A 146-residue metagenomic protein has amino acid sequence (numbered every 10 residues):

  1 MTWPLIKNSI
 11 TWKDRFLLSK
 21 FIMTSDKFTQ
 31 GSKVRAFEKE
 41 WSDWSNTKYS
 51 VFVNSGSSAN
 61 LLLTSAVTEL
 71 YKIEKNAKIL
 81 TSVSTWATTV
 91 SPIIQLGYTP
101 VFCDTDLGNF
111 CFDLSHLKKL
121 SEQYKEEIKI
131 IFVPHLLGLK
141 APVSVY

Functional and structural regions predicted by a protein language model:
M1-E74: Conserved PLP-binding active-site segment in aminotransferase class I/II-type PLP enzymes
K7, S25-T29, F102-D104, N109 (+1 more regions): Pocket-edge positions in alpha/beta enzyme catalytic cores
L18-S19, W41, A59, I79 (+3 more regions): Generic structural signal for small/hydrophobic residues in well-ordered secondary structure, especially within
F52-S55, T81, I130-V133: A short beta-strand submotif of the Rossmann-like class I SAM-dependent methyltransferase core that lines
V53, S57, A87, C111 (+1 more regions): Glycine-rich phosphate-binding loop at the start of an alpha helix
T64-Q123: Conserved PLP-anchoring active-site segment centered on the Schiff-base-forming lysine
G108-Y146: Active-site phosphate-binding strand-loop segment of PLP-dependent enzymes
